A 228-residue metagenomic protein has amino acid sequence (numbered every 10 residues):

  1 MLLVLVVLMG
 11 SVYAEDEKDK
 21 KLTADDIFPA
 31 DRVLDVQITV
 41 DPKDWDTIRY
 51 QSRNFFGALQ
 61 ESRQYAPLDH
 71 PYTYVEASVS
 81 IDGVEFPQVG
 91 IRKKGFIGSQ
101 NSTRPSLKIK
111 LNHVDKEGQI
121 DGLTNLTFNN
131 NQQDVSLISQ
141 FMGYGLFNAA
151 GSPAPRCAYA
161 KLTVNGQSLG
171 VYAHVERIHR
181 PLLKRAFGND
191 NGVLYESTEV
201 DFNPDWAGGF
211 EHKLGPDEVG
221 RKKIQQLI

Functional and structural regions predicted by a protein language model:
M1-L8: Bacterial N-terminal signal peptides
S11-I228: Phosphate/dinucleotide-binding and metal-coordinating scaffold of catalytic cores in nucleotide-dependent enzymes
